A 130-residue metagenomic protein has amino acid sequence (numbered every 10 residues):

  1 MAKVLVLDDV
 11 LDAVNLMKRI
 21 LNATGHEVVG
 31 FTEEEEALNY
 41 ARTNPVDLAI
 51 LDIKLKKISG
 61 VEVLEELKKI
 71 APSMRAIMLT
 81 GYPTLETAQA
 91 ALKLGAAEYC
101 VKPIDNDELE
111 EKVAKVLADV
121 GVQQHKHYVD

Functional and structural regions predicted by a protein language model:
N15-A23: Charged docking surfaces used in two-component/phosphorelay signaling
G25-E33, Y40: Short hydrophobic/Thr-rich beta-strand motif most characteristic of the beta2 strand and flanking loop of CheY-like
E33, S59-E62: Acidic catalytic/metal-coordinating carboxylates
N39, V61-S73: Short amphipathic alpha-helix used as the core "switch/output" element in two-component signaling
E86, I104-V113: C-terminal output helix
A118-D130: CheY-like receiver
